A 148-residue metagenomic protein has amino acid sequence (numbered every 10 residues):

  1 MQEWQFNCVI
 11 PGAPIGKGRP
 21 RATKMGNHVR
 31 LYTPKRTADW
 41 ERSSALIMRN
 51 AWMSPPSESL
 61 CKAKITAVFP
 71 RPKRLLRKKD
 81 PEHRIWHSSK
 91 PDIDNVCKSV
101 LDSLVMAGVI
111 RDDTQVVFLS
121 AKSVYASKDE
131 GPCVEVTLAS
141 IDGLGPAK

Functional and structural regions predicted by a protein language model:
M1-K148: Acidic, proline/glycine-enriched N-terminal capping motif
